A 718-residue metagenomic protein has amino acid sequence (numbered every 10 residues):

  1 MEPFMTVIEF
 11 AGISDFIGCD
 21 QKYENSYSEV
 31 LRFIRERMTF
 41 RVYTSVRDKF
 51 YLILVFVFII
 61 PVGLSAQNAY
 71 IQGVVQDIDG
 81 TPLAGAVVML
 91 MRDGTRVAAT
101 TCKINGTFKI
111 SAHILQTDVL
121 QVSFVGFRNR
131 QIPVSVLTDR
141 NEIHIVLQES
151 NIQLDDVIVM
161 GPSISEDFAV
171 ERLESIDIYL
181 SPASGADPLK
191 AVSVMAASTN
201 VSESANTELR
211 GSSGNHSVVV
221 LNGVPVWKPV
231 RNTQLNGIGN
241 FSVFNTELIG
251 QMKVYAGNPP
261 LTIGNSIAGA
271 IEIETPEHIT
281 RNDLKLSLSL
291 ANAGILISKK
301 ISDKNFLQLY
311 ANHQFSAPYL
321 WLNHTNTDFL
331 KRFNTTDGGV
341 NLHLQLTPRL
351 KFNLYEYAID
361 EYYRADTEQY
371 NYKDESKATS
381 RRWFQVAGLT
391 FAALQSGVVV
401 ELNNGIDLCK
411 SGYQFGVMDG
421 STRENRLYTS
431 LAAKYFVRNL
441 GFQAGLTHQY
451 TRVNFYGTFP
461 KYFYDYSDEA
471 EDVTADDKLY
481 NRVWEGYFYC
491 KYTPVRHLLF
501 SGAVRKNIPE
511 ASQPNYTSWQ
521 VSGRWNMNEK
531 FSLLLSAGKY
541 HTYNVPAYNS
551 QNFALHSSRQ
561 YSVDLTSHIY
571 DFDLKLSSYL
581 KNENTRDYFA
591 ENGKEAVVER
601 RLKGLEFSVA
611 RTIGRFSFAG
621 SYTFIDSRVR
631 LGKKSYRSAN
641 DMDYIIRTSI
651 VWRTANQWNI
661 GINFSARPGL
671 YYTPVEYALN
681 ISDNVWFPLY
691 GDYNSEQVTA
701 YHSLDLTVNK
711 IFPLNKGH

Functional and structural regions predicted by a protein language model:
Q76, A86-D93, Q121-R128, L137-S181 (+3 more regions): Short, acidic, small-residue-rich periplasmic hinge/interaction motif at the N-terminus of Gram-negative outer-membrane
K109, P225-V254: Short acidic/polar hinge/loop motifs at secondary-structure boundaries that mediate gating or recognition
I143-I145, A197, F241-D283: A beta-strand signature from Gram-negative outer-membrane beta-barrel systems, especially the internal plug domain
L180, A186-K228: Extracytoplasmic beta-strand/coil segments of soluble accessory domains associated with Gram-negative outer-membrane
S298, T623, A639-H718: Conserved C-terminal beta-signal and adjacent last beta-strands/turns of outer-membrane beta-barrel proteins
S316-Y319, F329-K331, K351-R426: Flexible loop and strand-edge segments within Gram-negative outer membrane beta-barrel domains
E401-G405, S411, N526, S532-L534 (+3 more regions): Membrane-embedded beta-barrel scaffold of Gram-negative outer-membrane proteins
T493-V495, Y579-N582, E595-V675: Gram-negative outer-membrane beta-barrel transporters
